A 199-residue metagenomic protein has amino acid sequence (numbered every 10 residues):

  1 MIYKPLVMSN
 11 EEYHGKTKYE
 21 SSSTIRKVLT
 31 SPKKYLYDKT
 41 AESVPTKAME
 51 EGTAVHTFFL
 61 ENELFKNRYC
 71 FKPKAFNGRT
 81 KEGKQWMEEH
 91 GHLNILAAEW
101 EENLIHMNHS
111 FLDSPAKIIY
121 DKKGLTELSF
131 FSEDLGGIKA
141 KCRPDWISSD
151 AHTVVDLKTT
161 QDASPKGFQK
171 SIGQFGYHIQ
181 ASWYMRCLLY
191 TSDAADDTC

Functional and structural regions predicted by a protein language model:
M1-C142: Metal-dependent nuclease catalytic cores that hydrolyze phosphodiester bonds in DNA/RNA, characterized by
F59-L64, T159-D162, L189: Hydrophobic/aromatic-lined pockets within catalytic cores
A116-Y120, S148-V154, L188-Y190: Secondary-structure boundary elements
P144-G167: Conserved catalytic cores of phosphodiester-cleaving nucleases, focusing on short active-site segments
F168-F175: Short, contiguous acidic/charged loop-to-helix segments that flank catalytic cores in large enzymes
H178-C187: An active-site-proximal "capping" alpha-helix that borders the catalytic cofactor pocket
Y190-C199: Single conserved hydrophobic/aromatic residue that forms the stacking wall/gate of nucleotide- or nucleobase-binding
